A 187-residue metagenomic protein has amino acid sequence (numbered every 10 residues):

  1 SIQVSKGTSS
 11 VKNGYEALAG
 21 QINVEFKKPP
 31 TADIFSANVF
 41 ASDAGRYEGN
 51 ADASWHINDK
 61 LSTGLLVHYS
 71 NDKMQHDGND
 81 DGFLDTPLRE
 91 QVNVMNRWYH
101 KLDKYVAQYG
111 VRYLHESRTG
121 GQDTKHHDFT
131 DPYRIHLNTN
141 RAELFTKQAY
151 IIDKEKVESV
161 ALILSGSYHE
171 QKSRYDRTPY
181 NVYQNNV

Functional and structural regions predicted by a protein language model:
S1-V4, K12-N38, A51-D52: N-terminal periplasmic accessory domains that precede and gate Gram-negative outer-membrane beta-barrel machines
I2, F35-V39, L65-V67, N96 (+3 more regions): Membrane-embedded beta-strand positions of outer-membrane beta-barrel proteins
S5, E25, D52-W55, L66 (+2 more regions): Transmembrane beta-barrel domains of outer membrane proteins
G7, E25, N38-A44, H56 (+3 more regions): Outer-membrane beta-barrel pore domains and translocons
N13, P29-I34, D59-K60, D103-K104 (+1 more regions): Short loop/turn motifs that connect adjacent beta-strands in outer-membrane beta-barrel proteins
L18, D33, Y47-G49, L61 (+3 more regions): Hydrophobic core residues within well-ordered beta-strands of beta-rich domains
F35-V39, G49-A51, V67, Y109 (+2 more regions): One face of beta-strands
D72-M95, Y99-E158, G166-N186: Flexible loop and strand-edge segments within Gram-negative outer membrane beta-barrel domains
